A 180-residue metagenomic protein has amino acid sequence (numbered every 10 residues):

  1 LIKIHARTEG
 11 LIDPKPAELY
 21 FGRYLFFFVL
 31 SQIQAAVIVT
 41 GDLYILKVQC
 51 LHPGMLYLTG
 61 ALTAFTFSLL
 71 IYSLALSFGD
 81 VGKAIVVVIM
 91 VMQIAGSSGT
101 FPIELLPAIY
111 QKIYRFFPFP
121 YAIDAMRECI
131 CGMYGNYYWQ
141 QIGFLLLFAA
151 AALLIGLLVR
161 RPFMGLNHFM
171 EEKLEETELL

Functional and structural regions predicted by a protein language model:
L1-L180: Membrane-spanning alpha-helical segments of multipass transporters and channels
